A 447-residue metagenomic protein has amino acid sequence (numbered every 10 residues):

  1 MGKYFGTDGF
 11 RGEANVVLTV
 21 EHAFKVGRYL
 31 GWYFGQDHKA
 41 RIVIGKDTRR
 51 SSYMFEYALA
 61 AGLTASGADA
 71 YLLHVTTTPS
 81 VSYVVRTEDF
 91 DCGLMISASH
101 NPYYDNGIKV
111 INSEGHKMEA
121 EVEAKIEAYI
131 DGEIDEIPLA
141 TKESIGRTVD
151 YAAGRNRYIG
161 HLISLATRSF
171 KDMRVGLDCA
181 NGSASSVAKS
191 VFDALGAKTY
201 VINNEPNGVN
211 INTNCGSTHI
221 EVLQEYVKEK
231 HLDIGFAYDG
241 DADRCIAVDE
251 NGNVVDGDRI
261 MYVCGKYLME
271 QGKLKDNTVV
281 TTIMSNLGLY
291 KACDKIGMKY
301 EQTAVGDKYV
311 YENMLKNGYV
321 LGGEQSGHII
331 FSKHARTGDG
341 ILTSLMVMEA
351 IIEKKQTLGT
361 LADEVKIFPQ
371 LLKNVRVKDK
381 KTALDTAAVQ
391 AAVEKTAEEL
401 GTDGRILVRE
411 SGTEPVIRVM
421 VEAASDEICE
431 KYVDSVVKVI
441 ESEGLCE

Functional and structural regions predicted by a protein language model:
M1-A61, A65-S66, S144-V175: An N-terminal, well-structured beta->alpha segment
F5-G6, I44, A70-H74, M95-I96 (+8 more regions): General beta-strand structural signal in soluble alpha/beta enzymes
E13, N106-K228: Gly/Ser/Thr-enriched, mixed-charge loops and adjacent short helices that form phosphate/oxyanion-binding elements
R41-D105, S190-V248: N-terminal small/polar loop signature for handling phosphorylated ligands or for N-terminal nucleophile
G45-D47, L177-C179, D249, K333 (+1 more regions): Short glycine-centered, acidic/aromatic-flanked micro-motifs in structured strand/loop junctions that mark active-site
A124-I159, S164, E250-G322, I330-F331: Proline/glycine-rich low-complexity loops and linkers
I234, Q271-E447: Phosphate-binding and adjacent anionic-ligand microenvironments
